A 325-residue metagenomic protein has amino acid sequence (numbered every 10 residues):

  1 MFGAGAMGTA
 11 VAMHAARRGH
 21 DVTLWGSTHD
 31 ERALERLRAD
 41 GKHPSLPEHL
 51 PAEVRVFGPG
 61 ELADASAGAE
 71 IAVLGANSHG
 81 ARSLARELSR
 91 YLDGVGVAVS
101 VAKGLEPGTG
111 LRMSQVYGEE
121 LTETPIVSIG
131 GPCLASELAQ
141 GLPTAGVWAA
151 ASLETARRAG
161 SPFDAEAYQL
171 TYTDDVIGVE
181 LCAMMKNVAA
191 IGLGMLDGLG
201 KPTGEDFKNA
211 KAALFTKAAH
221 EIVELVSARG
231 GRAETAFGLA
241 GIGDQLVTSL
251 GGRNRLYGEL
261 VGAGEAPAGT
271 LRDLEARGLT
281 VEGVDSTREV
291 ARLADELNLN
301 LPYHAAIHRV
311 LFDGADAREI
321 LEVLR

Functional and structural regions predicted by a protein language model:
M1, L24, A98-S100, S128 (+1 more regions): Structural beta-sheet core signal
M1-H49, R55-F57, E87: NAD(P)+-binding Rossmann beta1-loop-alpha1 motif at the extreme N-terminus of oxidoreductases
G5, T9, E31, V56-P59 (+16 more regions): Electropositive phosphate-/nucleotide-binding environments in soluble metabolic enzymes
L50, R55-T144, A159-S161: Rossmann-like NAD(P)(H) cofactor-binding subdomain of soluble oxidoreductases
G80, Y91, V116, E120-T124 (+1 more regions): Internal alpha-helical scaffold of NAD(P)-dependent oxidoreductase catalytic cores
S100, P125-G130, L170-D174, F237 (+1 more regions): General beta-strand structural signal in soluble alpha/beta enzymes
K186, I191-K201, E205, K217-A219 (+1 more regions): NAD(P)-dependent Rossmann-like dehydrogenase/reductase catalytic/cofactor-binding core
